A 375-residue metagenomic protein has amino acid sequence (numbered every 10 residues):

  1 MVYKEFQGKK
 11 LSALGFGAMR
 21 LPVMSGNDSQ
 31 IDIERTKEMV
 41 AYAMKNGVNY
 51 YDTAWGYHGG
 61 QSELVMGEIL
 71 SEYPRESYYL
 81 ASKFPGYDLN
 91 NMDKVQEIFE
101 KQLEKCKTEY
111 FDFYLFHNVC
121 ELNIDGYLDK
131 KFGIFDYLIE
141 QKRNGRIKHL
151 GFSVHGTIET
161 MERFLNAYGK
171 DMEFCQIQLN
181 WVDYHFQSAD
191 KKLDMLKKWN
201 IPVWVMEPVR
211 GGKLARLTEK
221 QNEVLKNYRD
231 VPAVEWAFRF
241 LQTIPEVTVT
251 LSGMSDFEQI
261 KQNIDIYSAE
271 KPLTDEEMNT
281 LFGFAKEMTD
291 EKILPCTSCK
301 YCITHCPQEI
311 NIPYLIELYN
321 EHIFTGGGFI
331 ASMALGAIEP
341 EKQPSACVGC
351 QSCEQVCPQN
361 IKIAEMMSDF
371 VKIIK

Functional and structural regions predicted by a protein language model:
M1-Y78, Y137, R143: N-terminal binding-site loop/beta-alpha segment at the start of enzyme catalytic domains that lines or forms
G8-K10, K45, G67-S77, E100-E109 (+3 more regions): Acidic (Asp/Glu)-rich catalytic clusters
R20-E34, K83-D93, L122-Y127, K220-R229: Active-site mouth loops of central-metabolism enzymes
D28-A43, N91-K107, G156-A167, A233-R239: Short, acidic/polar
K45-V48, T108-F111, I147, M172 (+1 more regions): A structural motif
E104-G126: Active-site groove signature of glycoside hydrolases
V119-T297, Y301-I310, Y314-E317, T325-I330 (+2 more regions): Beta/alpha (TIM)-barrel catalytic core signal, keyed to glycine-rich beta->alpha loops juxtaposed to Asp/Glu that bind
F324-S352: Short Fe-S-cluster ligation motifs
